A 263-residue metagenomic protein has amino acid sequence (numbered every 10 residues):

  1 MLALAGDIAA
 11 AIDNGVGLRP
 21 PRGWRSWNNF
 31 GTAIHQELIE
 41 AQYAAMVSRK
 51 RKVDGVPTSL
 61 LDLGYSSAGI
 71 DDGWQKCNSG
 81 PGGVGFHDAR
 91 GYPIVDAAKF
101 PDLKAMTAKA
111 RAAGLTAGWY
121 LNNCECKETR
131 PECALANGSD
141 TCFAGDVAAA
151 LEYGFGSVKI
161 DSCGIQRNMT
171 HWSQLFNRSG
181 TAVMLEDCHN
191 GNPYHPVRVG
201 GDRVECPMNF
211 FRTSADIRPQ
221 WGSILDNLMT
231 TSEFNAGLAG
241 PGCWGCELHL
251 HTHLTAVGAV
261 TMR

Functional and structural regions predicted by a protein language model:
M1-A9: Cleavable N-terminal signal peptides of Sec/SRP-targeted secreted and luminal proteins
I8-S48, S173, V183-M184, A215: N-terminal module-boundary/linker segments of secreted carbohydrate-active enzymes
N14-R19, L60-L63, A110-A112, L151-E152 (+2 more regions): Extracellular/periplasmic catalytic domains that process cell-envelope and extracellular macromolecules
W24-W27, W74, Y153, R263: Tryptophan-centered motif/residue detector
R25-N29, I70-G73, Y120-E125, K159-G164 (+2 more regions): Active-site-proximal beta-strand/loop segments in catalytic clefts of secreted hydrolases
L38, Q42, M46-N168: Aromatic-lined carbohydrate-binding/catalytic grooves of carbohydrate-active enzymes
G138-E205: Hydrophobic, well-ordered secondary-structure scaffolds
C142, M184-R263: Glycan-recognition surfaces
